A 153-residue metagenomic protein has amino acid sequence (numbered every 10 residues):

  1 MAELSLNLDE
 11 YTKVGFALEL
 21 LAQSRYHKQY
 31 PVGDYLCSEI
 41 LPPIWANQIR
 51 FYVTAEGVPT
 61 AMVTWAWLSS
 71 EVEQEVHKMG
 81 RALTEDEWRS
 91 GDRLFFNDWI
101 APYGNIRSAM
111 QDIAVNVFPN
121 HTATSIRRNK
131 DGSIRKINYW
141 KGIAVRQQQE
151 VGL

Functional and structural regions predicted by a protein language model:
M1-L36, G152: Short amphipathic alpha-helix that is part of the acyltransferase structural core
M1-Y11, A17, H121-I137, Q147-Q149: Class I S-adenosyl-L-methionine
Y26, I40, E56-G57: N-terminal secretory-pathway/extracellular module detecting exported/lumenal segments and adjacent signal-anchor/first
E39-F51, L68-S70: A short helix-loop-beta-strand connector motif used in the catalytic cores of GNAT acetyltransferases and, in some
W45-V63: Conserved beta-hairpin
P59-E73: Short, solvent-exposed beta-strand-terminating loops
T64, R135-K136, L153: Extended, composition-driven regions rather than compact fold-specific motifs
S70-A144: Acyl-donor binding region in acyl/amide transferases
